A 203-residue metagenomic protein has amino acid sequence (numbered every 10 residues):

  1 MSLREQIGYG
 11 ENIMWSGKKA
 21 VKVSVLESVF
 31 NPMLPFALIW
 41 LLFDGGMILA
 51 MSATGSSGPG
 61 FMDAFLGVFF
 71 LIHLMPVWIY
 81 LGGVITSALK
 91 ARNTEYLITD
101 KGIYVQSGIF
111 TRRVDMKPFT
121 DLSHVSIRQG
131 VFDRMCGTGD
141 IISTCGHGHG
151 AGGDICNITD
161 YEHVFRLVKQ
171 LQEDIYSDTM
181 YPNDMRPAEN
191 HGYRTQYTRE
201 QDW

Functional and structural regions predicted by a protein language model:
M1-K18: Short, charged cytosolic
R4-I7, A88, E95, F132-D133: Short secondary-structure boundary/capping segments
G17-K19, D100, S107, Q129 (+2 more regions): Flexible glycine-/small-residue-rich
S24-N93: Alpha-helical transmembrane spans
W78-S126: Conserved beta-hairpin
E95, V114, D133-M135, C156: Replace "in large, NTP-powered and nucleic-acid-processing enzymes" with "in large, NTP-powered factors and other
F110-T111, R128-D140: Short acidic, Gly/Pro-enriched loop/turn segments at secondary-structure junctions
M135-W203: A membrane-cytosol interface segment of integral membrane proteins
